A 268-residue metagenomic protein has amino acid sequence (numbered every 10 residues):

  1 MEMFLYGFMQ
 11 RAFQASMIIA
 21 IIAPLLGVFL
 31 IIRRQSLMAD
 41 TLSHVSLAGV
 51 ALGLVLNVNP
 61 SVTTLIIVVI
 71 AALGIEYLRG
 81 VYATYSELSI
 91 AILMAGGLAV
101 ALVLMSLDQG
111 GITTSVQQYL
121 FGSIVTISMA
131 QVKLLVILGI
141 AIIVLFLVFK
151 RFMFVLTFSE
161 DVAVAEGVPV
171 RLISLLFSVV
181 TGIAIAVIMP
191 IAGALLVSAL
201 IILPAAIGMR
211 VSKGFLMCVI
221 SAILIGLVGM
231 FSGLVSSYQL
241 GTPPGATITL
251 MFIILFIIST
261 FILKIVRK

Functional and structural regions predicted by a protein language model:
M1-I21: Membrane-interfacial amphipathic/re-entrant helices at transmembrane-helix boundaries
Q10-R11, Y82, I90-F149: Transmembrane helix-bundle core of multi-pass membrane transporters and related energy-transducing complexes
A12-A15, P60-I66, E87-A91, V136 (+2 more regions): Loop-to-transmembrane alpha-helix initiation sites
V28-G111, G208-I220, S237-Q239, L263-V266: Short loop segments and helix-boundary regions at transmembrane helix junctions of multi-pass inner-membrane proteins
V45-V55, L93-L104, T126, V170-L175 (+3 more regions): Small-residue-rich segments of transmembrane alpha-helices in multi-pass membrane proteins, especially helix faces
V144-F177: Membrane-helix/interface signature in polytopic inner-membrane proteins
R151-F152, F261-K268: Membrane-interface capping segments at transmembrane-helix boundaries
I191, V197-A246: Transmembrane alpha-helical segments in multi-pass inner-membrane proteins
